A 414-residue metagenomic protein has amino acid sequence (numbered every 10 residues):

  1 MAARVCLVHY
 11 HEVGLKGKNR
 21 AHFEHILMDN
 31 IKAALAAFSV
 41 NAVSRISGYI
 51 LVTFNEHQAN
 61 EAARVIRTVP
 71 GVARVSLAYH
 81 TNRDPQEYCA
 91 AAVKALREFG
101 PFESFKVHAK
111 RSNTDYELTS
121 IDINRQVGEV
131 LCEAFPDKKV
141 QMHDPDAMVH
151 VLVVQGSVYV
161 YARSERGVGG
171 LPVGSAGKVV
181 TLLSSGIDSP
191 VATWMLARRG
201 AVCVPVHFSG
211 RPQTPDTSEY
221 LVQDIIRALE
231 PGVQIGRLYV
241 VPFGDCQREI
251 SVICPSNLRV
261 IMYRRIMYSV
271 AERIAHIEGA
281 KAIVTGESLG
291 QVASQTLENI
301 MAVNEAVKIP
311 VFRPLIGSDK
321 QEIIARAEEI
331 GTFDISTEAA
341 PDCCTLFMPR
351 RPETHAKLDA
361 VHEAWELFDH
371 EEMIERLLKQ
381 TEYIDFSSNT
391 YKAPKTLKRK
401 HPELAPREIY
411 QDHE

Functional and structural regions predicted by a protein language model:
M1-V180, P190-R237, E305, E353-L358 (+2 more regions): RNA-binding accessory domains that recognize and position tRNA/RNA substrates
V5, I235, A280, P341-C343 (+1 more regions): Active-site lining segments that contact anionic ligands and/or coordinate catalytic metals
G48, V241-D245, S288, A340-P349: A glycine-rich phosphate-binding loop feature that marks nucleotide/adenosyl-phosphate handling sites
Q126-L131, S164, G169-A176, Q247-R248 (+2 more regions): Active-site adenylate/phosphate-handling loop in enzymes that bind or generate adenylated species
T181, P205-H207, V240, T285 (+1 more regions): Structural beta-sheet core signal
G186: Conserved G/P- and acidic residue-centered "switch" motifs that form tight phosphate/ATP-binding loops in soluble
I226-I253, A340-D342: A conserved beta-strand->alpha-helix junction
V292, E298-E414: Short hairpin/turn module used for nucleic-acid contact or packing/dimerization
